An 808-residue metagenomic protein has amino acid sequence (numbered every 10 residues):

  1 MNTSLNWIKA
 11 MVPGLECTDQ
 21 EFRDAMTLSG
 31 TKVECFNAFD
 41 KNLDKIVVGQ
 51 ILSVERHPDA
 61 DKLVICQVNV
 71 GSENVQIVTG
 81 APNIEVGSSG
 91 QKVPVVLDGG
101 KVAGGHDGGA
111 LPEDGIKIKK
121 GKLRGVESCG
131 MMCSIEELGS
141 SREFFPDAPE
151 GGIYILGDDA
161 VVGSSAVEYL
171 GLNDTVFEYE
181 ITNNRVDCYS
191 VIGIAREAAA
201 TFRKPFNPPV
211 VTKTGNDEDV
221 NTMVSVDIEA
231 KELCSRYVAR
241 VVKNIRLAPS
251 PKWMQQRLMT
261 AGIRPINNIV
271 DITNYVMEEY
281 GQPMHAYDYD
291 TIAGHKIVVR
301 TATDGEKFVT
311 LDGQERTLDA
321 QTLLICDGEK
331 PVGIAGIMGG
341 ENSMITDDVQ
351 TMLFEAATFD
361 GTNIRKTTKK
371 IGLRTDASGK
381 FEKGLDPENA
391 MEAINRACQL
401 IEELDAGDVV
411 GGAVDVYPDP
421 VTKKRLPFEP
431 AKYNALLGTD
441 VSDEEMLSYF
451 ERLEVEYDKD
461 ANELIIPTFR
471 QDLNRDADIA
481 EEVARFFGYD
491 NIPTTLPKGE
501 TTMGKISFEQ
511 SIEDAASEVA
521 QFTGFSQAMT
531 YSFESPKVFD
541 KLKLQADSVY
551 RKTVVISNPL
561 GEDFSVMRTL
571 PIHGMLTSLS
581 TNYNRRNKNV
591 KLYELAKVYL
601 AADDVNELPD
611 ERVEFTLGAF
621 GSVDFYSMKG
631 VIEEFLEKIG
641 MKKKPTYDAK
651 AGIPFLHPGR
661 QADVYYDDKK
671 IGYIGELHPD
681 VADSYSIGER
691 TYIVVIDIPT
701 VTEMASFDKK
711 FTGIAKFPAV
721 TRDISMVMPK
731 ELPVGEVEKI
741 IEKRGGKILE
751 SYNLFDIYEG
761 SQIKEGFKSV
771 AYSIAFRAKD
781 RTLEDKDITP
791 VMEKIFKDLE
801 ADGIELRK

Functional and structural regions predicted by a protein language model:
M1-E218, L353, D376, D386-P387 (+2 more regions): Phosphate-backbone binding interfaces of nucleic-acid-interacting proteins
N2, R452-V455, A602-V605, D610-E611 (+2 more regions): A carboxyl-terminal module marker
L5, M11, D24, V64 (+1 more regions): Glycine/proline-enriched, intrinsically flexible loops and inter-domain linkers
D40-D44, T214-N216, T501-I506, T530-V549 (+2 more regions): Beta-rich nucleic-acid/ligand-interaction surfaces
Q50-V78, V162, Q256, N267 (+1 more regions): Conserved mixed alpha/beta core segments that line enzyme active sites in large multi-domain catalysts
S128-C133, E137-G139, I153-Y154, V167 (+5 more regions): Mobile "lid/hinge" segments at catalytic clefts and subdomain interfaces of large enzymes
G193, L426-K588, R722, A775-R777 (+1 more regions): Extended, well-folded interaction surfaces typified by the phenylalanyl-tRNA synthetase beta subunit core
F202-I228, D405-Y433, D440: Terminal amphipathic helices with adjacent charged low-complexity linkers/tails
